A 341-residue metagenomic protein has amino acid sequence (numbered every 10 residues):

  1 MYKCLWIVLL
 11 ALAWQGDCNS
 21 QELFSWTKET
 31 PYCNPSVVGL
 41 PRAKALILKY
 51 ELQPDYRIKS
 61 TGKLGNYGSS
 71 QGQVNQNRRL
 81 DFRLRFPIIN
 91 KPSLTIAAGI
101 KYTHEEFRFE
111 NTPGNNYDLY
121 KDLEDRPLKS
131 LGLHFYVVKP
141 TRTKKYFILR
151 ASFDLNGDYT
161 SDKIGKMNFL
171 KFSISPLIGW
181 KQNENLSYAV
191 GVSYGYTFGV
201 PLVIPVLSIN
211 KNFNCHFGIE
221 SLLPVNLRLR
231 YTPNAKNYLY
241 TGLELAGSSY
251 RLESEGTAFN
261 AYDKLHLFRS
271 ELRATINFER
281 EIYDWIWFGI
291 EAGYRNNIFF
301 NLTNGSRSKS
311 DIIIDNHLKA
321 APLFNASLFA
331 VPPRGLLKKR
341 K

Functional and structural regions predicted by a protein language model:
K44, Q76-F82, K129-F135, L155 (+5 more regions): Hydrophobic, lipid-facing positions within transmembrane beta-strands of outer-membrane proteins
K44-L48, L94-I100, F147-A151, Y188-V192 (+6 more regions): Transmembrane beta-strands of outer-membrane beta-barrel proteins
Y50-Y56, I100-R108, F153-Y159, Y194-F198 (+5 more regions): Transmembrane beta-strands of outer-membrane beta-barrel pores
L52-N77, Y117-L123, I312-I313: Surface-exposed strand-loop-strand hairpins of Gram-negative outer-membrane beta-barrel proteins
R57, G62-L64, P113-N116, L223-I313 (+1 more regions): Outer-membrane beta-barrel translocator/channel fold
L84-I88, F135-K139, W180, K211 (+4 more regions): Residue-level signature of outer-membrane beta-barrel architecture
K91-I96, T143-F147, N185-Y188, H216-I219 (+4 more regions): Repeated loop/turn-to-beta-strand initiation elements of outer-membrane beta-barrel proteins
L207-N210, F278, L318-K341: Outer-membrane beta-barrel "beta-signal"
